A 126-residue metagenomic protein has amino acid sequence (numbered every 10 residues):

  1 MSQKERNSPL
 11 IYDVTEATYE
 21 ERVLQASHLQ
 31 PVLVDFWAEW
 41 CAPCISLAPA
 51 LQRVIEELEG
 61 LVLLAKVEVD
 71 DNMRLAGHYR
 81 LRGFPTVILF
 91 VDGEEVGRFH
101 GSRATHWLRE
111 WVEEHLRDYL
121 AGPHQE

Functional and structural regions predicted by a protein language model:
M1-I11, R117, A121-E126: N-terminal targeting signals for export/organelle localization
Y12-V32: A short beta-strand-turn-helix
Q30, W37-W40, G83: Short pre-active-site segment immediately N-terminal to redox-active cysteine/selenocysteine motifs in thiol-based
C41-C44, V87: The canonical Cys-X-X-Cys-His
P43-L58: Typically the conserved alpha-helix immediately C-terminal to a functionally engaged Cys/Sec in thioredoxin-like
V67-G77: Structural microenvironment flanking redox-active thiols in thiol-disulfide oxidoreductases
R82-Q125: Non-catalytic, surface beta->alpha helical segment in thiol-disulfide oxidoreductase systems
